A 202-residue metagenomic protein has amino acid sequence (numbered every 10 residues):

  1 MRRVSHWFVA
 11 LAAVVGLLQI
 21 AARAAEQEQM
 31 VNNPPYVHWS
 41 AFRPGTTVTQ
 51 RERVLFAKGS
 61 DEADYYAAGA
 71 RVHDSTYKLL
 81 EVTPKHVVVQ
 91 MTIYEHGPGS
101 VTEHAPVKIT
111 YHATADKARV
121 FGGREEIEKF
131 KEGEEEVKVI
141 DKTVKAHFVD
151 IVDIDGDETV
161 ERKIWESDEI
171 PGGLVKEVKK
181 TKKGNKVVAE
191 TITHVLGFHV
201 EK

Functional and structural regions predicted by a protein language model:
M1-A10: Bacterial N-terminal signal peptides that target proteins for export
V9-Q19: Bacterial N-terminal signal peptides
A22: P-loop/Walker A NTP-binding region and its immediately flanking N-terminal helices in P-loop NTPase folds
A25-K202: Acidic, serine/threonine-rich low-complexity disordered tracts
